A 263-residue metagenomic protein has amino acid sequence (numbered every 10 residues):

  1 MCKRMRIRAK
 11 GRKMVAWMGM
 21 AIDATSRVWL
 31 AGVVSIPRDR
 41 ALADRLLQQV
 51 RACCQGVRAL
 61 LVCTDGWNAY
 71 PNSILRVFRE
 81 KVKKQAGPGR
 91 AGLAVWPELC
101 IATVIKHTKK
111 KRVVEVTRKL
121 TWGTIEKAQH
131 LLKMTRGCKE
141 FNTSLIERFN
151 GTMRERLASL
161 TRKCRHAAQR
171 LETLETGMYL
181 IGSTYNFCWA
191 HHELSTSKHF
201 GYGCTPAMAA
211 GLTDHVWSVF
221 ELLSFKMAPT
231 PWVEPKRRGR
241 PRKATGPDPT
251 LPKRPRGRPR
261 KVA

Functional and structural regions predicted by a protein language model:
M1-A263: Residue-level recognition of single "structural anchor" positions that define or cap local secondary structure
